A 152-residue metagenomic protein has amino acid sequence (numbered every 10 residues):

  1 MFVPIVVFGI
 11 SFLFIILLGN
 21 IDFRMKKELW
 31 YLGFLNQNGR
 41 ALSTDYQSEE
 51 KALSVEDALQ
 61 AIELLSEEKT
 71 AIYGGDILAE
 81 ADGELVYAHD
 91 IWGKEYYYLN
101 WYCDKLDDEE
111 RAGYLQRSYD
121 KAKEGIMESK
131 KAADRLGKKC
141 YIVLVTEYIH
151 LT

Functional and structural regions predicted by a protein language model:
M1-G9: Feature marks short, highly hydrophobic, charge-poor N-terminal signal-anchor/signal peptide-like helices that anchor
I16-E28: Transmembrane-cytosolic junction motif
M25-L29, G33-T44: Glycine-rich short-loop/terminal segments
A41-Q47, K51-S54: N-terminal, charge-rich interaction modules
I72-D120: Acidic, low-complexity, intrinsically disordered interaction modules
A112-T152: Amphipathic alpha-helical binding modules
